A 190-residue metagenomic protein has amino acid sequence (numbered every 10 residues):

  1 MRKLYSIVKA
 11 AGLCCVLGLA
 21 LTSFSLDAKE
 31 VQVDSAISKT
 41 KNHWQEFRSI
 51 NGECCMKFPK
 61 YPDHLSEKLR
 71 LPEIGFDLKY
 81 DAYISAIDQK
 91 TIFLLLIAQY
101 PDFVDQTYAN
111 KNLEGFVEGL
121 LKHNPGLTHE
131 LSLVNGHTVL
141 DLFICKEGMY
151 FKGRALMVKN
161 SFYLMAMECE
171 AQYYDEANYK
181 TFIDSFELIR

Functional and structural regions predicted by a protein language model:
M1-S6: Positively charged n-region of N-terminal signal peptides that target proteins for export
A10-T22: Bacterial N-terminal signal peptides
F24-I50: Sec-dependent signal peptide cleavage junction
R48, E53, K57-I84, E114-M157: Signature of long, low-cysteine stretches enriched in small and polar/charged residues
P62-H64, Y108-N124, S161-R190: Surface-exposed amphipathic alpha-helical segments
E67-L69, F76, V104-A109, S132 (+1 more regions): A short, polar/proline- and glycine-enriched secondary-structure boundary/capping micro-motif
Y80-K111, L164-A166: A short acidic-to-branched-hydrophobic micro-motif
Y100-F103, V139, M149-Y150, E170-Y173: Solvent-exposed loop/turn segments at secondary-structure junctions within structured extracellular/periplasmic domains
